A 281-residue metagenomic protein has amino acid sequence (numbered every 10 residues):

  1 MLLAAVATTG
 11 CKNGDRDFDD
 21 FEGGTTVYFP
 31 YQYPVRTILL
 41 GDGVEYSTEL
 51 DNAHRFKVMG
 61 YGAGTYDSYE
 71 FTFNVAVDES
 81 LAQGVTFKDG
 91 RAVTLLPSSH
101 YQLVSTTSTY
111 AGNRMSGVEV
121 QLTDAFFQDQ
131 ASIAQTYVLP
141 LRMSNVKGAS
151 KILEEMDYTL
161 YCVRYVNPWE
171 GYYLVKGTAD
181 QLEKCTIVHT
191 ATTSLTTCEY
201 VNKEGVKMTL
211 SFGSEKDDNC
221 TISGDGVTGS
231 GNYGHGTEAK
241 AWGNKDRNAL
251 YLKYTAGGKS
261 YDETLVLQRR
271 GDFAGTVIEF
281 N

Functional and structural regions predicted by a protein language model:
M1-A5: Sec-dependent N-terminal signal peptides
V6-G10: C-terminal motif of bacterial Sec signal peptides marking the signal peptidase cleavage site
K12-V104, G117-N281: Intrinsically disordered, low-complexity regulatory regions in eukaryotic proteins
T109-G112: Short, contiguous acidic and Ser/Thr-rich linear segments
